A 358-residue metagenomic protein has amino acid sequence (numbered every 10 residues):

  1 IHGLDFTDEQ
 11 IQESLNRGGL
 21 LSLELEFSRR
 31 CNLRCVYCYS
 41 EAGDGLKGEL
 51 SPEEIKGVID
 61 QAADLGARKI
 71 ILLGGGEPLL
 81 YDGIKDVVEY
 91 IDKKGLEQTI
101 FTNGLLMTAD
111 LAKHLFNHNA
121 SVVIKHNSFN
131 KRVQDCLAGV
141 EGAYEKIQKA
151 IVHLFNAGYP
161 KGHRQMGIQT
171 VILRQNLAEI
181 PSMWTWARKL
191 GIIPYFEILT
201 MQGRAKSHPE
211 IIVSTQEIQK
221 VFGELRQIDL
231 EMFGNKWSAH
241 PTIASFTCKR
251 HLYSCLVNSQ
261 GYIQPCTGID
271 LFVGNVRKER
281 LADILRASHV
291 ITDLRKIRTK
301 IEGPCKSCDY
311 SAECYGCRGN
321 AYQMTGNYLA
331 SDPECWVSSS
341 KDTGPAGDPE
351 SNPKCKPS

Functional and structural regions predicted by a protein language model:
I1-S121: Conserved alpha-helical substructure of the radical SAM core
I1-S14, G19, E41, D270-S358: Flexible mid-to-C-terminal extensions adjoining Fe-S/redox cofactors in radical SAM and related proteins
L15-G19, R29, D64, G162 (+3 more regions): Short, flexible hinge/linker loops that cap or flank conserved catalytic cores
R17, D64, F116-N117, P160 (+3 more regions): Alpha-helix termination/capping residues and helix-transition junctions
L21, G66, H251, T267 (+1 more regions): Exposed loop/turn and edge beta-strand positions of beta-sandwich/beta-sheet ligand-binding modules
E24, S28-C31, P241, S259 (+3 more regions): Residue-level signal for mature regions of secreted extracellular proteins and peptides
L50, K94-E97, K113-E279: Radical SAM enzyme [4Fe-4S]-AdoMet core and its adjacent flexible, acidic and glycine-rich loops/tails across
P78-L79, M107-T108, K131, Q202-R204 (+1 more regions): Short secondary-structure capping/turn micro-motifs that flank functional sites
